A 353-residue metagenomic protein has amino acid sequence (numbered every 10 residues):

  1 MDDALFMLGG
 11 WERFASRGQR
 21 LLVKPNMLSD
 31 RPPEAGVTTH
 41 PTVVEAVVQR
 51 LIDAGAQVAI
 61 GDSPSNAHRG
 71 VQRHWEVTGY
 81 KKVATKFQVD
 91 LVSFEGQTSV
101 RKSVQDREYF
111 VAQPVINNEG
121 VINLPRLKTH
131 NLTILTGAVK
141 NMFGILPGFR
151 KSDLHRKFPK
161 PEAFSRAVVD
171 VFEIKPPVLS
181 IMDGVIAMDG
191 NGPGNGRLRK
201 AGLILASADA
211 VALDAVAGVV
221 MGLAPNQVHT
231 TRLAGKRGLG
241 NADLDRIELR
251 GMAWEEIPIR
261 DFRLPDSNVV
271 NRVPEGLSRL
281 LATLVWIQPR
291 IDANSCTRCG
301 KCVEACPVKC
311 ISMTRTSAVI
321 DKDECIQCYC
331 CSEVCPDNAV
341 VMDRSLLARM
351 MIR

Functional and structural regions predicted by a protein language model:
M1-A293, T297, V303-V308, S312-S317 (+2 more regions): N-terminal and secondary-structure boundary signal
I326-Q327: Extended, alpha-helix-rich binding/interface surfaces that flank or overlap catalytic cores and mediate recognition
